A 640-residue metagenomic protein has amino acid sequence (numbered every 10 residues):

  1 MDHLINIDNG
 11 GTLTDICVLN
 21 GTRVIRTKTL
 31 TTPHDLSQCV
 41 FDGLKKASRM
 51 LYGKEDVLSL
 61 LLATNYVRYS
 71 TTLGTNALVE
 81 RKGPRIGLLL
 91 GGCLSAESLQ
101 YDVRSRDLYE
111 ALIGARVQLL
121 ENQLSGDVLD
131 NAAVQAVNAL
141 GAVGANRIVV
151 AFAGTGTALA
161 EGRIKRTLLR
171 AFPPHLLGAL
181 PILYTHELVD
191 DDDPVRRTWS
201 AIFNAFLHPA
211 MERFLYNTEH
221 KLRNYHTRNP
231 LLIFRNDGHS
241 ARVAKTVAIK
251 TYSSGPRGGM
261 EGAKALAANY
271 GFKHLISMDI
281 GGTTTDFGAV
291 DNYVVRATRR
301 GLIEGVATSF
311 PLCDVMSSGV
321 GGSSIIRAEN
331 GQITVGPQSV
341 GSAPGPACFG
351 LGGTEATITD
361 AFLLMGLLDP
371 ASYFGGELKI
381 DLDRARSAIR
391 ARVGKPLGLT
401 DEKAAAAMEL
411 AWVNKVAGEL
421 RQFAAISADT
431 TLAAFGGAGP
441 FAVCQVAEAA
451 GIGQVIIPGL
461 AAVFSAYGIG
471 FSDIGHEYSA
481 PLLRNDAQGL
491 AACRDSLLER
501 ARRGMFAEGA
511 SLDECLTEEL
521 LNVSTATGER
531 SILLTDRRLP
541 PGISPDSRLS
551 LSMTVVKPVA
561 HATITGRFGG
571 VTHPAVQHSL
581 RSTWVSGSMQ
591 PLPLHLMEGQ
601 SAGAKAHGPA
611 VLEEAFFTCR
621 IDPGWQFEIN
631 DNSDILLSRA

Functional and structural regions predicted by a protein language model:
M1-R85, G126-I148, G162-T185, F206-S253 (+10 more regions): N-terminal glycine/serine-rich phosphate-binding loop of ATP-dependent small-molecule kinases, especially carbohydrate
L4, A139-N146, P370-S427, G437-A640: C-terminal, non-catalytic interaction/recognition modules in large multi-subunit enzymes and RNPs
D8-G11, T71-T72, R81-K82, G91-G92 (+5 more regions): A short acidic Gly-Thr/Ser loop motif
D15-V18, A171-P174, S240-V247, A268-T334 (+3 more regions): Oxyanion-binding/catalytic loops of NTP- or PPi-dependent enzymes
R85-Q123, I182-L188, G468: Active-site phosphate-binding/coordination module
V150-R163, N236, G281, M408-W412 (+1 more regions): Glycine-rich phosphate-binding loops at beta-strand->alpha-helix junctions
A151-A201, V555-G569, E628-N630, L636-R639: Terminal amphipathic helices with adjacent charged low-complexity linkers/tails
G281-T285, D291, C313-D314, V320-R386: Mobile "lid/hinge" segments at catalytic clefts and subdomain interfaces of large enzymes
